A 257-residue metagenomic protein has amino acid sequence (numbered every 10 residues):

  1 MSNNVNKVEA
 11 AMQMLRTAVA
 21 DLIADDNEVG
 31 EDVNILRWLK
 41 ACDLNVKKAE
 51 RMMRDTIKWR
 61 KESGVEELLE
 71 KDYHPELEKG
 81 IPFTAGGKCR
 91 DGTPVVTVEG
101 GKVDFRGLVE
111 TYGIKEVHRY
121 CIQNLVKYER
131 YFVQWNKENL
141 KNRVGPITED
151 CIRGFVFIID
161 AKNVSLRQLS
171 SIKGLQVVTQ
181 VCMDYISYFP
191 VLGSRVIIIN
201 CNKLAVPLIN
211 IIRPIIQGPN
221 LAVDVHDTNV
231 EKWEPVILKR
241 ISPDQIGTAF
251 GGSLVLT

Functional and structural regions predicted by a protein language model:
M1-T257: Basic, amphipathic alpha-helical/coil surface patches used to engage anionic, phosphate-bearing ligands and membranes
